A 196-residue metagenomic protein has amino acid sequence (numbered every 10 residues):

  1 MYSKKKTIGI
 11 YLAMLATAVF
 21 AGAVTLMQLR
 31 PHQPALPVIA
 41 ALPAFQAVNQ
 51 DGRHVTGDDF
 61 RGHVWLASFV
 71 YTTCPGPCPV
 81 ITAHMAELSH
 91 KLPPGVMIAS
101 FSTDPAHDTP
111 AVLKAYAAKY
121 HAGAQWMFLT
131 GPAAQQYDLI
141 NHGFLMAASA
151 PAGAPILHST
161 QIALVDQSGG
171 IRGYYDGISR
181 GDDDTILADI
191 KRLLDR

Functional and structural regions predicted by a protein language model:
M1-V48, R196: N-terminal targeting signals for export/organelle localization
L42-P43, W65, S159-Q161: Short loop/turn microsegments at loop-to-beta-strand junctions
F45-L66, S89: A short beta-strand-turn-helix
G57-M85: Short active-site neighborhood of thiol/selenol oxidoreductases, capturing the structured segment around
I81-L139: Structural microenvironment flanking redox-active thiols in thiol-disulfide oxidoreductases
Q125, Y137, F144-A163: Structural micro-motif
A152-R196: Thiol-/selenol-based redox modules, centered on thioredoxin-like and closely related oxidoreductase domains
